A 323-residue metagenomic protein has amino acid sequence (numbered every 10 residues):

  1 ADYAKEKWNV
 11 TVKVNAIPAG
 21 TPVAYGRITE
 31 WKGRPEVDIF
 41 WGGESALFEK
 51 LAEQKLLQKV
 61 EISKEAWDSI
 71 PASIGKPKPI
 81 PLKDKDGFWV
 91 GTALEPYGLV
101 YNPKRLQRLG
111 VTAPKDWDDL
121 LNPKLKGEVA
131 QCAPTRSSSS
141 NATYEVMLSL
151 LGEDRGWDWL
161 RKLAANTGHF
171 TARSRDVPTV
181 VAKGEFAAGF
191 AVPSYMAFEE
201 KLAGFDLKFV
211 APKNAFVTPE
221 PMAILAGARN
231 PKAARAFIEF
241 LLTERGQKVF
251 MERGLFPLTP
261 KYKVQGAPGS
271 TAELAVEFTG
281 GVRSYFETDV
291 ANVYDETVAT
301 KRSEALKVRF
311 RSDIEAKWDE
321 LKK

Functional and structural regions predicted by a protein language model:
A1-K50, P178: Early extracytoplasmic/lumenal segment of secretory-pathway proteins
I17-G26, A46, D118, A165-T179 (+1 more regions): Short helix-initiation/N-cap motifs at beta->coil->alpha
P35-F40, Q58-V100, D118: A structural signal for short loop-to-beta-strand junctions that line the ligand-binding cleft of periplasmic/secreted
V100-R105, T218-K232, V249-F250: A bilobed periplasmic-binding-protein/Venus flytrap-type ligand-binding module shared by bacterial periplasmic
D118-S138, V146-L148: Short loop->beta-strand "edge-of-pocket" segments that line small-molecule binding or catalytic clefts across diverse
K124, E128-C132, F240-K261: Periplasmic-binding protein-like
E145-A211: Ligand-binding pocket segment of bilobal, Venus flytrap-like solute-binding proteins
F286-K323: Conserved C-terminal helix/tail region of periplasmic/extracytoplasmic solute-binding proteins
